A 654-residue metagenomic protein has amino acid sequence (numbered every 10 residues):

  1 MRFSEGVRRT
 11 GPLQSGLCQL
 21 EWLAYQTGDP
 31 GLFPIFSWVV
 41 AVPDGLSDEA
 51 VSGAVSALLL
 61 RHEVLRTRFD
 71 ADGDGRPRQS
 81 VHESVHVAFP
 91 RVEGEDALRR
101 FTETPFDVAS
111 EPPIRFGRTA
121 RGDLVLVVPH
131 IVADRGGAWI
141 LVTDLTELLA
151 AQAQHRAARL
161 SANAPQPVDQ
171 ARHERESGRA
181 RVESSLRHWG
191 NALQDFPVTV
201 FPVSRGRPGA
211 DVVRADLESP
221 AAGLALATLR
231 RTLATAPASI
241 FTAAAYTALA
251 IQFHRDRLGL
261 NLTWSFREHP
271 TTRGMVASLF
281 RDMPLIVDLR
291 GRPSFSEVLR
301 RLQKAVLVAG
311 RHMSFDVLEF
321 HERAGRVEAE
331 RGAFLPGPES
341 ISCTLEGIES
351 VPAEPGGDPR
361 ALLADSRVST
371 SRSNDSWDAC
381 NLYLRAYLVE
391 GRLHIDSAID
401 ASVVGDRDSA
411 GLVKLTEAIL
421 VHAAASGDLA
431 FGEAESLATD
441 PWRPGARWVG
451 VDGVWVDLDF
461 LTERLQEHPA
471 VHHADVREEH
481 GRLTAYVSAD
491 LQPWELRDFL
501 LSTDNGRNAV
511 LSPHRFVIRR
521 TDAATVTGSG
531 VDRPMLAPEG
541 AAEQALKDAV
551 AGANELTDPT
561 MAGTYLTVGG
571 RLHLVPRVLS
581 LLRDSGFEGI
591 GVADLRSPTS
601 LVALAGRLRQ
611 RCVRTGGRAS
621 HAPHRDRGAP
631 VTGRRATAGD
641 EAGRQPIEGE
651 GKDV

Functional and structural regions predicted by a protein language model:
M1-G28, S52-E95, A164-V212, Q610-V654: Short amphipathic alpha-helices and their capping loops
R2-F3, P43-L60, R76-E111, L224 (+3 more regions): A short, small/polar-residue-rich loop/turn motif at beta-strand boundaries within alpha/beta enzyme cores
R2-S80, E93-E176, V308-E319: Acyl-group handoff/entry surfaces in thioester-processing enzymes
F3-S4, Q26-I35, S52, E63-V64 (+7 more regions): His-Asp-centered acyl/peptidyl-transfer active-site segments
E5, P30-A50, A109-V127, R205-H269 (+4 more regions): Gly/Ser/Thr-rich phosphate-binding loops and adjoining beta-strand/alpha-helix segments that form adenosine-phosphate
Q26-G31, L59-L98, R115-A120, Q152-R181 (+7 more regions): Small-residue-rich loop/turn and linker elements
H62, R66, V142, D256-T263 (+4 more regions): Extended, hydrophobic beta-loop-alpha segments that form or line the acyl/peptidyl-thioester binding and transfer paths
R68-F69, L145, L149-P165, G190-T199 (+6 more regions): A short N-terminal helical cap/helix-turn-helix that marks the beginning of AMP-binding/adenylate-forming
